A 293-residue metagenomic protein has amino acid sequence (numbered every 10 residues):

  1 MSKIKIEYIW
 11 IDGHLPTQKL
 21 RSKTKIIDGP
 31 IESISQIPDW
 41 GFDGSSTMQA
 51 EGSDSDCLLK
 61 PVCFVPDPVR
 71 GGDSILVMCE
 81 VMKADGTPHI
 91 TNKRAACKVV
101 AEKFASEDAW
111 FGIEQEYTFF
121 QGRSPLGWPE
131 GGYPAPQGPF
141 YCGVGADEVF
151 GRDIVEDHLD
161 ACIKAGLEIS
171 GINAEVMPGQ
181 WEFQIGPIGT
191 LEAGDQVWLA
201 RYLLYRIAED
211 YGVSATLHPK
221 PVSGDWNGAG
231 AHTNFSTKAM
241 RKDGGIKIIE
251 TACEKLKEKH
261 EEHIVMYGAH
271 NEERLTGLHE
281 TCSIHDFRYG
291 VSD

Functional and structural regions predicted by a protein language model:
M1-D293: Glycine-rich, acidic/polar active-site loops that bind/position phosphate-bearing ligands
